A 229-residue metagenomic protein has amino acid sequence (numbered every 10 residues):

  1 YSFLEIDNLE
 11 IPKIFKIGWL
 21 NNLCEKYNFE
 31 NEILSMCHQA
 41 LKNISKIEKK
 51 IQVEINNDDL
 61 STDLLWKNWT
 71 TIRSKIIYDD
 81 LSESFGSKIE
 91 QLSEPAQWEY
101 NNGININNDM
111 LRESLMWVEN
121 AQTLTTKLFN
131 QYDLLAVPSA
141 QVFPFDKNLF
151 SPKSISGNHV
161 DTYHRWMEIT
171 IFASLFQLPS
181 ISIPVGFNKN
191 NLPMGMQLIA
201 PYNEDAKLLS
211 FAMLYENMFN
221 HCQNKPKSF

Functional and structural regions predicted by a protein language model:
Y1, K26-D59: Acidic-enriched catalytic cores of C-N bond-cleaving enzymes acting on peptides and small amides
Y1-S35, F219-F229: A short helix-breaking turn/cap at a secondary-structure junction
N8-L20, T71-T126, P138, V142 (+2 more regions): Short helix-loop capping/hinge segments that flank enzyme active sites or metal/cofactor-binding pockets
L124, V160-I183: Small-aliphatic-rich amphipathic alpha-helix that forms the alpha element of a beta-alpha
D133-L134: Short, Asp-centered acidic motifs that coordinate Mg2+ and/or phosphate in catalytic or ligand-binding sites
F145-W166: Short, surface-exposed loop/helix-turn segments at secondary-structure junctions that function as lids/hinges flanking
L192-P201, L208-L209: Short, well-ordered beta-strand elements
